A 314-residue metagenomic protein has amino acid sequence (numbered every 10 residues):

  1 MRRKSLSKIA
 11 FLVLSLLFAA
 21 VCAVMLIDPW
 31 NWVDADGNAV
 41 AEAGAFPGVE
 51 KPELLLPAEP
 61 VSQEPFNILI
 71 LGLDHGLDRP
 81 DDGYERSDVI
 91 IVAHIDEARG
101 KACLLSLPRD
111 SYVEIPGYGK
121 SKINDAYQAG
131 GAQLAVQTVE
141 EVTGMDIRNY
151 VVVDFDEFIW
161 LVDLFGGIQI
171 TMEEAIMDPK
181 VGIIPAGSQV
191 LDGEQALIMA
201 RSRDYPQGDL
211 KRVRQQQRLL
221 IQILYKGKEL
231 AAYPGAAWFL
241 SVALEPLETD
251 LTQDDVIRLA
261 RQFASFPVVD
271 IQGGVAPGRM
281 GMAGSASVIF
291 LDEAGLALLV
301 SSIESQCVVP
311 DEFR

Functional and structural regions predicted by a protein language model:
R2-R314: Non-catalytic, solvent-exposed segments at the cell envelope interface
